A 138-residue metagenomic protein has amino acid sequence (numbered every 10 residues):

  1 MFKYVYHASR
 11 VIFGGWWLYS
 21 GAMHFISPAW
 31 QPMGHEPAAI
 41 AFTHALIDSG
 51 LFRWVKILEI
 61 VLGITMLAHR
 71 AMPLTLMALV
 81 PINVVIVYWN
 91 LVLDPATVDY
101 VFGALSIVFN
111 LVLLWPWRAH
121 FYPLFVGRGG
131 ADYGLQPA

Functional and structural regions predicted by a protein language model:
M1-A29, R53, A68-A138: Extended, low-polarity transmembrane helix blocks
F13, L58-E59: Residue-level signal for transmembrane alpha-helical positions in Major Facilitator Superfamily
I26-L46: Membrane-interface interhelical connector segments
E36, E59, A131-D132: Glutamate identity and glutamate-enriched acidic tracts
T43-L58: Interfacial helix-start motif at the membrane-water boundary
L46, L67-A68: Alpha-helix C-terminal capping segments
I60-L67: Generic transmembrane alpha-helix motif of multi-pass integral membrane proteins
